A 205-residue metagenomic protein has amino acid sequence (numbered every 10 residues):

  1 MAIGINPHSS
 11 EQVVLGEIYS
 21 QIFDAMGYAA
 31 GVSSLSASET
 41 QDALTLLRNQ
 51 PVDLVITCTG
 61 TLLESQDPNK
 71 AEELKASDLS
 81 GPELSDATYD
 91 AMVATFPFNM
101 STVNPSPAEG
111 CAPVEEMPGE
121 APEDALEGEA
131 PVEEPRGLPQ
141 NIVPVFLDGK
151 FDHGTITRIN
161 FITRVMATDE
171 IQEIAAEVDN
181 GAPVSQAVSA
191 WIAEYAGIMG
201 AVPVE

Functional and structural regions predicted by a protein language model:
M1-S10, A29-L35: Short, well-ordered beta-strand elements
S10-A29: Short, polar/charged alpha-helical segment
E17-I22, T40-D53, P68-N69: Short helices/loops that flank or line small-molecule/ion binding pockets
Y28-T45, L62: Short helix-initiation/N-cap motifs at beta->coil->alpha
T59-L74, T88, M92: A ligand-binding cleft/hinge motif common to bilobed small-molecule-binding domains
A76, S80-G137: A structural signal for short loop-to-beta-strand junctions that line the ligand-binding cleft of periplasmic/secreted
P135-T155, E173: A bilobed periplasmic-binding-protein/Venus flytrap-type ligand-binding module shared by bacterial periplasmic
G154, R158-E205: An extracytoplasmic/periplasmic, membrane-proximal ligand-sensing/linker region
